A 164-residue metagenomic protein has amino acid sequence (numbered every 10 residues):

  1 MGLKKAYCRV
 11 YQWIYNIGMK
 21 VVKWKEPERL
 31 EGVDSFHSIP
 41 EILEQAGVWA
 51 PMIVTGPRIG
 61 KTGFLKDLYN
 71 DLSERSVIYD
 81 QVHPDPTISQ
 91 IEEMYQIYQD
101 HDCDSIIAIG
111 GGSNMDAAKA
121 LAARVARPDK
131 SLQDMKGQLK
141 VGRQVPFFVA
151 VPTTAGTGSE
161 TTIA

Functional and structural regions predicted by a protein language model:
M1-E74: An N-terminal, well-structured beta->alpha segment
W24-P27, Y79-D80, R124: Short, basic, glycine/proline-bearing loop/turn elements
E28-G32, H83-D85, R127: Short, flexible loop segments at the rims of nucleotide/cofactor-binding pockets, characterized by
A50-G56, I78-D80, I106-I109, V149: Short glycine-rich or small-residue beta-strand-to-loop segments that form or flank ligand, phosphate, metal/Fe-S
G60, D85, T157: Flexible, glycine-rich phosphate/dinucleotide-binding loops and adjacent beta-alpha linkers at cofactor/substrate
I78-I88: Short beta->alpha junction loops
S89-Q96, D100-A164: Glycine/threonine-rich beta-strand-loop-alpha-helix active-site module that forms ligand/phosphate-binding
